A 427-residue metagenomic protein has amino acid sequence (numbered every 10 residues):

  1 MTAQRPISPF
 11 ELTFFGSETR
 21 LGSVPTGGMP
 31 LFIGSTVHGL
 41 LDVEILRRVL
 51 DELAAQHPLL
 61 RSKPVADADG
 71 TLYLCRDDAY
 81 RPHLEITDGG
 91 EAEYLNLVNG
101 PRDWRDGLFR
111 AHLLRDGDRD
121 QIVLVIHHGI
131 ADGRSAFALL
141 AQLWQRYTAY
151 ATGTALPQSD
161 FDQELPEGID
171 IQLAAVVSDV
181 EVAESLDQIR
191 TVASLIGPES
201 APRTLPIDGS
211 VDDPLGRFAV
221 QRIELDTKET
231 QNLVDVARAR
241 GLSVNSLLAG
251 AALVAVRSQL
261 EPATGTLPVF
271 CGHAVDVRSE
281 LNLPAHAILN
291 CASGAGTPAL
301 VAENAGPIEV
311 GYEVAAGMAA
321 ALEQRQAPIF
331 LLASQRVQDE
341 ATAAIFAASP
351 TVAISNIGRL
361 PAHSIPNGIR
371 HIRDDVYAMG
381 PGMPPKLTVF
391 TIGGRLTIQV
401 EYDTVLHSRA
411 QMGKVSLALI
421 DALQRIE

Functional and structural regions predicted by a protein language model:
M1, V37-L46, A79-D88, I171-V182 (+3 more regions): Charged, low-complexity, helix/coiled-coil-prone segments
M1-D67, E91-R110, S258-E427: Acyl-thioester-dependent acyl-group transfer interface
M1-G16, I130, R134, Q142-E229 (+2 more regions): Non-catalytic, low-complexity flexible loops and terminal extensions
P30-F32, R81, R119-Q121, F218-V220 (+1 more regions): Short, solvent-exposed beta-strand edge segments and adjacent coil->beta transition regions
H38-H57, V125-A141, A219-G265, I398 (+1 more regions): Acyl activation and transfer enzymes in specialized metabolism, enriched for ANL adenylate-forming modules
R47-R134, A138-A141, Q145-A151, Q221: Acyl-thioester-dependent condensation/acyltransferase catalytic cores
R81, T230, R325: A short, flexible beta-alpha/helix-coil linker loop
